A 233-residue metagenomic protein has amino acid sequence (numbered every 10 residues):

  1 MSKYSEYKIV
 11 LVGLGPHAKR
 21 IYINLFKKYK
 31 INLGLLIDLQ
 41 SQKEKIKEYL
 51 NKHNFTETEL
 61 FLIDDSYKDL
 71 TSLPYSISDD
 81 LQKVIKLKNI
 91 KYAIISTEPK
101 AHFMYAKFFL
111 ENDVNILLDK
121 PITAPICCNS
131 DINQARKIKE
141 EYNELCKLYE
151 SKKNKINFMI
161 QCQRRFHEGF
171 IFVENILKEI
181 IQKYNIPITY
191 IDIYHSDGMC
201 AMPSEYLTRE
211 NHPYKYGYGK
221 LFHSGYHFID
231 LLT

Functional and structural regions predicted by a protein language model:
M1-N112, A124-K147: N-terminal glycine-/serine-/threonine-rich beta1-alpha1-beta2 phosphate-ribose binding loop of Rossmann-like
M1-S2, Q182-K183, H223: A general structural signal for short secondary-structure junctions and capping/turn motifs
G15-P16, K100-F103, K107, N143 (+2 more regions): A structural signal for well-ordered alpha-helical segments within the folded catalytic domains of diverse enzymes
I23, Q82, K147-K153, S204-E210: Short amphipathic alpha-helical segments, especially helix-boundary/capping motifs
K120: Short basic (Lys/Arg) and small-residue
P125-M202, Y218: A contiguous active-site-proximal alpha/beta segment in oxidoreductase catalytic domains
C162-E168, P203-T233: Mid-domain beta-loop-alpha active-site segment that forms a flexible, acidic cofactor/metal-binding surface
